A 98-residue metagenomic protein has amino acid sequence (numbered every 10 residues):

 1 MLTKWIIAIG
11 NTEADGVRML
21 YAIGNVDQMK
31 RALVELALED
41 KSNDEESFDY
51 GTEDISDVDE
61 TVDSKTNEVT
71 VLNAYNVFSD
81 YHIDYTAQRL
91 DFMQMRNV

Functional and structural regions predicted by a protein language model:
M1-V17: Short aromatic-glycine-(Arg/Gly/Cys) micro-motifs in beta-strand/loop hairpins
I6, L20, A32, N43 (+1 more regions): Residue-level detector of intrinsically disordered/flexible regions characterized by low predicted structural confidence
D15-D27: A short, exposed loop/beta-hairpin motif centered on an aromatic-Gly-Thr core
G24-E46: A short, charged, amphipathic alpha-helix used as a generic interaction element across diverse proteins
E39-V98: Short, mixed-charge low-complexity intrinsically disordered segments
